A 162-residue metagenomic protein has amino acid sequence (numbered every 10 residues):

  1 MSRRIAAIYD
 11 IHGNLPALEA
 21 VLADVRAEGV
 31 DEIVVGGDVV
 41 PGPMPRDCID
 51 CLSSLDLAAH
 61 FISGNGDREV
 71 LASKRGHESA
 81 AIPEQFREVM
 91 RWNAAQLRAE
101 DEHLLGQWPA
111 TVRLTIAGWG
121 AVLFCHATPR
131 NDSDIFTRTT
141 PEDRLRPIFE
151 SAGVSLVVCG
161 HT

Functional and structural regions predicted by a protein language model:
S2-E102, G106: Core catalytic region of metal-dependent phosphoesterases/phosphodiesterases, especially metallo-beta-lactamase-like
Q85-V89, N93-T162: Acidic, His/Gly-enriched loop-helix segments that form or flank divalent-metal centers in metallo-dependent hydrolases
